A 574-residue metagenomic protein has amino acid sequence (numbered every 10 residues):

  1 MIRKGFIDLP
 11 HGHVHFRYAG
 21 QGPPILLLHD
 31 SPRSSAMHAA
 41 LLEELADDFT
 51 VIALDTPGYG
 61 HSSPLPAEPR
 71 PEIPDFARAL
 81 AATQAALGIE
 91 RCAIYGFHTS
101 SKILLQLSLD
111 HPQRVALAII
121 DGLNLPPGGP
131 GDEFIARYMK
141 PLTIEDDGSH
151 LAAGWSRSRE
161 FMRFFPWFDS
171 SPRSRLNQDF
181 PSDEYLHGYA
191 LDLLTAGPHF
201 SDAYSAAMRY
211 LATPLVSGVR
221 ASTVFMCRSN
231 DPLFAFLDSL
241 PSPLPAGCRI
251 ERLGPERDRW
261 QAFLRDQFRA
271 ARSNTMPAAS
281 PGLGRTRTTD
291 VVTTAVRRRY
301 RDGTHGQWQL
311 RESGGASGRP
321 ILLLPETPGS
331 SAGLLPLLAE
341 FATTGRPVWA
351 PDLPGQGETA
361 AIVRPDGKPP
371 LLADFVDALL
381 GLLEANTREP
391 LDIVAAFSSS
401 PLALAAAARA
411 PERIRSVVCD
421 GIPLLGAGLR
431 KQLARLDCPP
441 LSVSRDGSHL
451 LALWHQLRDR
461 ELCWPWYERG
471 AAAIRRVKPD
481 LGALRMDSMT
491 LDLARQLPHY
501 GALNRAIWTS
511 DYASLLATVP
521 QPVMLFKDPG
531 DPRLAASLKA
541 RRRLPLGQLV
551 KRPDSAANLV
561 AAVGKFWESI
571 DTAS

Functional and structural regions predicted by a protein language model:
M1-H13, M276-W308: N-terminal cap/lid segment of alpha/beta-hydrolase-fold proteins
D8-P64, E312-A361: Conserved HGGG/HGGXW glycine-rich cap/lid loop of the alpha/beta-hydrolase fold
M37-A39, S62-E68, G129-D132, F236-L237 (+4 more regions): Conserved catalytic-core motifs of eukaryotic protein kinase domains, centered on the activation segment
A40, A53-T99, W349-S398, L559-V560: Active-site loop/oxyanion-hole signature of alpha/beta-hydrolase fold enzymes
E90-E133, E389-Q432: Conserved hydrolase catalytic core segment
G122-G188, S201-Y204, G421-S488, G501-N504: Helix-rich cap/lid subdomain of alpha/beta-hydrolase
G188-P241, G482, M489-L538: Conserved serine/cysteine hydrolase catalytic core
P241-R297, P545-S574: Catalytic active-site module of serine/aspartate enzymes centered on a nucleophile-bearing elbow/loop
